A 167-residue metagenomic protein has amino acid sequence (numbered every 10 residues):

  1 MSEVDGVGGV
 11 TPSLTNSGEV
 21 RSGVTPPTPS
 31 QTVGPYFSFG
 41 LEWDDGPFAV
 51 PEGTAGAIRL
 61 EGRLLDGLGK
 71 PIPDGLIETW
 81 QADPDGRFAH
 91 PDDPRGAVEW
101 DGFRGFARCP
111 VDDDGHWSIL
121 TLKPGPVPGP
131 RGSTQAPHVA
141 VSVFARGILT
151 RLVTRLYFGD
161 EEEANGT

Functional and structural regions predicted by a protein language model:
S2-T167: Beta-strand-dominated extracellular/periplasmic modules and repeats in secreted or surface-exposed proteins
